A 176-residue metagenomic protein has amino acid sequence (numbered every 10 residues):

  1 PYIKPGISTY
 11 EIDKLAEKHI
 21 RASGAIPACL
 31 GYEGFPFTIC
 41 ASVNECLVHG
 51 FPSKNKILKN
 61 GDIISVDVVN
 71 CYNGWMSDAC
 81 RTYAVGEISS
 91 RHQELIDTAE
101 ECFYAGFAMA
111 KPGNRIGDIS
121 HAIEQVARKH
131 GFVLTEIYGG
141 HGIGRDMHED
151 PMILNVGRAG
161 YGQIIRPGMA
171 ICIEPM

Functional and structural regions predicted by a protein language model:
P1-M176: Active-site neighborhoods and metal-handling regions in enzymes and metal-associated proteins
